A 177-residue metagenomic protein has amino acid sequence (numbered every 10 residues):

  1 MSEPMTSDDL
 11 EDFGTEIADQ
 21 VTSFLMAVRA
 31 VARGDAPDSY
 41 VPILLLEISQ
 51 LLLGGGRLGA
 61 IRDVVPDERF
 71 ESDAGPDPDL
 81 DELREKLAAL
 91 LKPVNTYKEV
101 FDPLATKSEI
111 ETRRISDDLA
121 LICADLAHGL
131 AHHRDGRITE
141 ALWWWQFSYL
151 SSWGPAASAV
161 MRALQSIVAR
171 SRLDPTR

Functional and structural regions predicted by a protein language model:
S2-M5, A18-G75: N-terminal interaction modules that seed assembly of large macromolecular complexes
P4, I110-R113, L121-R177: Acidic, proline/glycine-rich low-complexity IDRs
D9-F13, I110-I115: A ubiquitous short alpha-helical element
E16-S23, A27, I43-R57, E82 (+7 more regions): Charged, amphipathic alpha-helical oligomerization/scaffolding segments
V31, D35, L58, V94-K98 (+4 more regions): Short secondary-structure junctions and interdomain/linker hinges
P37-Y40, P76, I115, I138-L142: Residue-level recognition of alpha-helical structural elements
A60-P103: Heme-based O2/NO sensor domains and their adjacent alpha-helical segments, primarily globin folds but also including
K98-I110, D135: Short, charged/polar, low-complexity loop and linker segments that flank or interrupt alpha-helical bundles
